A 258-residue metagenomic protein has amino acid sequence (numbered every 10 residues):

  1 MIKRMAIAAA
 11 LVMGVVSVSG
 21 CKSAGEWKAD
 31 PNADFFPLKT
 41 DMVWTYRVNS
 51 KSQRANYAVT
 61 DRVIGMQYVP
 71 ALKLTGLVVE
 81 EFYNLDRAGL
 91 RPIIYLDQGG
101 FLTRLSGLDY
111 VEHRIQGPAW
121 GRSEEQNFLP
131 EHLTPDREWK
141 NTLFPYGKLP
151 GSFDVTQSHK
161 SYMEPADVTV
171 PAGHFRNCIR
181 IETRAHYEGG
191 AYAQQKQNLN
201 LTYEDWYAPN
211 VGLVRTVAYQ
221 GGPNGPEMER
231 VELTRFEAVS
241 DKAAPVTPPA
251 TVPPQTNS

Functional and structural regions predicted by a protein language model:
M1-A8: Bacterial N-terminal signal peptides that target proteins for export
L11-V12: Short, linear, compositionally biased motifs with a strong N-terminal bias
S17-G20: C-terminal motif of bacterial Sec signal peptides marking the signal peptidase cleavage site
K22-S258: Conserved functional acidic sites
